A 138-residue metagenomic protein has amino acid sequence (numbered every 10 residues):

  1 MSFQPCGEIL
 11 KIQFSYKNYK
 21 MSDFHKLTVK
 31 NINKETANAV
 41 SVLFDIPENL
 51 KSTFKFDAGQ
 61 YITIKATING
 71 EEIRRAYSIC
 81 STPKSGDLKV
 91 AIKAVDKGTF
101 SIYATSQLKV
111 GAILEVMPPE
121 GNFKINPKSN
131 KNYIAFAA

Functional and structural regions predicted by a protein language model:
M1-F3, N18, K97-A138: FNR/FR-type flavoprotein reductase catalytic core
G7-E8: A cross-taxon signal for low-complexity, glycine/charged-rich
Y16-I113: Ferredoxin-reductase
